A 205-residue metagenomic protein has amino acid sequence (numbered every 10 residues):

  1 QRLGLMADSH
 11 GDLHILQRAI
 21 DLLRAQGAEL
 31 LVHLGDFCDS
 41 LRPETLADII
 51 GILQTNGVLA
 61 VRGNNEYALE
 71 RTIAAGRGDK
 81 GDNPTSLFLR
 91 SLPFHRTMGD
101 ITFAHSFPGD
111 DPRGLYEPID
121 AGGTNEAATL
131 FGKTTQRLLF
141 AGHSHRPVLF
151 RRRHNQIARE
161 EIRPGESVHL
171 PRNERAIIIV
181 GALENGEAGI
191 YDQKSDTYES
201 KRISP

Functional and structural regions predicted by a protein language model:
Q1-G4, R96-F103, P171-I177: Beta-strand-turn-beta hairpins that frame and shape the catalytic cleft of phosphate-ester-processing enzymes
R2-M6, G11-F94: Core catalytic region of metal-dependent phosphoesterases/phosphodiesterases, especially metallo-beta-lactamase-like
H10-I15, D39-R42, N65-R71, G109-D111 (+2 more regions): Active-site environment of divalent metal-dependent phosphoester hydrolases
Q26-L30, D82-R153: His/acidic metal-ligating clusters that form di-metal
E44-I52, G81, I119-N125, A158-R163: Charged helix-capping and loop-helix junction motifs
I52-T55, G132-T134, P171: Short, conserved loop/helix-junction motifs that constitute active-site signature segments in enzyme catalytic cores
I157-P205: Binuclear metal-dependent phosphoesterase catalytic core
